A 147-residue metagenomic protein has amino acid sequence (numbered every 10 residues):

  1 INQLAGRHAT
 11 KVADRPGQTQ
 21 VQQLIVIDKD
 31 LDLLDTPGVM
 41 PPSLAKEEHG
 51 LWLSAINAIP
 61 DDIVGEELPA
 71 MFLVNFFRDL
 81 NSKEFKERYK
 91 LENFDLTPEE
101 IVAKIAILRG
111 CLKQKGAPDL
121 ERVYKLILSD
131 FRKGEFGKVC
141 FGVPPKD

Functional and structural regions predicted by a protein language model:
I1-N2: Post-Walker A alpha-helix
H8-D147: Helix-rich effector regions associated with P-loop NTPase G domains
